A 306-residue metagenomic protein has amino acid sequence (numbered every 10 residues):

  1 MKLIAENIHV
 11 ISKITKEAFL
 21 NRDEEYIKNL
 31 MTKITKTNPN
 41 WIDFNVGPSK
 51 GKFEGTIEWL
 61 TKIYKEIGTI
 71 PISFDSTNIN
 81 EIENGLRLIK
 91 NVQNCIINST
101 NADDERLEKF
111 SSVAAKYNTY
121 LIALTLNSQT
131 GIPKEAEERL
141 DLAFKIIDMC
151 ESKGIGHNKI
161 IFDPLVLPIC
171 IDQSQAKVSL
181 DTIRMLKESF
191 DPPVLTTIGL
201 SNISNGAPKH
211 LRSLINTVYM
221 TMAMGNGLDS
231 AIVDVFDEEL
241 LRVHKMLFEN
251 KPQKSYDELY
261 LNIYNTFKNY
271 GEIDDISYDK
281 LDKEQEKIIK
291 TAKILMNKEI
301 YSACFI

Functional and structural regions predicted by a protein language model:
M1-E17, N29, V235-D237, R242-I306: Extended, intrinsically disordered, low-complexity segments
K2-E6, N40-F44, I70-D75, Q93-S99 (+4 more regions): Hydrophobic faces of well-ordered beta-strands that scaffold small-molecule active sites in alpha/beta enzyme cores
I4-N29, F53, N98-D104, T130-E137 (+1 more regions): Active-site mouth loops of central-metabolism enzymes
T35-K36, K65-I67, L86-V92, K109-T119 (+1 more regions): Acidic (Asp/Glu)-rich catalytic clusters
T35-S73, V166-A176: Glycine-rich, proline-tolerant flexible connector loops at the mouths of alpha/beta enzymes
K50-L60, S76-N84, A102-A115, G131-D141 (+2 more regions): Active-site-adjacent beta->alpha loops and helix N-cap segments on the catalytic face of soluble alpha/beta enzymes
K52-V92, L180-T196: Alpha-helix-loop-beta-strand connector modules within alpha/beta enzyme cores
A115-G271: Catalytic alpha/beta core domains of metabolic enzymes, predominantly
